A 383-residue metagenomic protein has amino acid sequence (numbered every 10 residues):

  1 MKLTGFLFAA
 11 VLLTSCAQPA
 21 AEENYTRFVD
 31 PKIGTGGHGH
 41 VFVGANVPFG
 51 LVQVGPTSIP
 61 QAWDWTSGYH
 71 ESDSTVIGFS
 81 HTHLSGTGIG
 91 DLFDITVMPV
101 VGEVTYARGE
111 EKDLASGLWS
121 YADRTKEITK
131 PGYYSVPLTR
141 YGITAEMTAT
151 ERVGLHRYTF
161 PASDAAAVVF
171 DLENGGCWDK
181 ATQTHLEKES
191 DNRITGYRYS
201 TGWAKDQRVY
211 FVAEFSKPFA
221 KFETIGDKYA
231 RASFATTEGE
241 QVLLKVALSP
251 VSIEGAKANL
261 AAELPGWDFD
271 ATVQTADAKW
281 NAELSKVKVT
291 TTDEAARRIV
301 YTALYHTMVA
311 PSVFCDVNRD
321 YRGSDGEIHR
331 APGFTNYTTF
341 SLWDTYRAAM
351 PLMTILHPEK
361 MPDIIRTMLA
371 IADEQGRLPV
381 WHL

Functional and structural regions predicted by a protein language model:
M1-A9: Sec-dependent signal peptide recognition, specifically the positively charged N-region followed immediately by
A9-V11, Y158: Intrinsically disordered, low-complexity serine/threonine-rich segments
T14-S15: C-terminal motif of bacterial Sec signal peptides marking the signal peptidase cleavage site
P19-L383: Accessory carbohydrate-recognition regions in carbohydrate-active enzymes
